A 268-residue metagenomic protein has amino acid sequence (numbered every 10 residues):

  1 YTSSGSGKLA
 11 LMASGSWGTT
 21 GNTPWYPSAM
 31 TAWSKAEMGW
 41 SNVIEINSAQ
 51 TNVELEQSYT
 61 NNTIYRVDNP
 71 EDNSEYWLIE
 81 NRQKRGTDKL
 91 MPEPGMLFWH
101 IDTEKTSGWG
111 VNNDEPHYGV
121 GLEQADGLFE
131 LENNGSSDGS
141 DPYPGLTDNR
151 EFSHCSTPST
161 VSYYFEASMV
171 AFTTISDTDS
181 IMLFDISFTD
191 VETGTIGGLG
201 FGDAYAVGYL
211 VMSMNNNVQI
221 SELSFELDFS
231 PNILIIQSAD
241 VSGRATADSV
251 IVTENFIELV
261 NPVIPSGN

Functional and structural regions predicted by a protein language model:
Y1-G39: The catalytic-center signature of Zn2+-dependent metalloproteases
S4, Q57-T60, E71-D72, I175-I181 (+2 more regions): Short, ordered beta-strand-loop transition motifs
M12, V67, F98, S238-A239 (+1 more regions): Short beta-strand element of the conserved SAM-dependent methyltransferase core
S16-W17, T103, D179, V241-R244: Residues that form or immediately flank small-molecule/cofactor binding pockets and catalytic motifs
W17-G18, Q83-R85, T103-K105, N216-Q219 (+1 more regions): Acidic glycine-/aspartate-rich tracts in secreted/extracellular proteins
N22, K89, G108, I220-E222 (+1 more regions): Short acidic, gly/pro-rich beta-turn/loop elements at beta-sheet edges and active-site/ligand-binding grooves
W33-V191: Non-catalytic C-terminal accessory/binding modules of secreted extracellular proteins
E192-G267: Surface patches in mature domains of proteins
